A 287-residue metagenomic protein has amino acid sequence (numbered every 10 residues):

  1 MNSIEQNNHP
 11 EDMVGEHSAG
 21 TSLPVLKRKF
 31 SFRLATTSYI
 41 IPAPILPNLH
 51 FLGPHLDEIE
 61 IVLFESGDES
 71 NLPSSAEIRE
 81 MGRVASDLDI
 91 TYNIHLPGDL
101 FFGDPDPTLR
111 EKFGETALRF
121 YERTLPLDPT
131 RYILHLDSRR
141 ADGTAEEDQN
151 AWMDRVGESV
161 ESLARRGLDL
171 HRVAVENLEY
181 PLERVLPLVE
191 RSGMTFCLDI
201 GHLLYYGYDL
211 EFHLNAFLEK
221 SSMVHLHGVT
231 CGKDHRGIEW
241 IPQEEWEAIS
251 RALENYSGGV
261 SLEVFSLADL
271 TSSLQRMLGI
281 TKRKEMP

Functional and structural regions predicted by a protein language model:
N2-L96, L100-L118: N-terminal pre-domain/capping segments
N2-S18, L23-F30, G103, V185-T195 (+1 more regions): Histidine-acidic metal/acid-base catalytic patches
E11-A19, R28-F30, P73, Q149-V173 (+3 more regions): Catalytic cores of phosphodiester-bond-cleaving enzymes
F32-S38, I59-I61, Y92-L96, Y132-L134 (+4 more regions): Hydrophobic faces of well-ordered beta-strands that scaffold small-molecule active sites in alpha/beta enzyme cores
T37-P47, F64-E77, F101-T108, R140-D142 (+4 more regions): Acidic-and-aromatic substrate-binding clefts and catalytic sites of carbohydrate-active enzymes
L49-P54, P73-N93, F120-L127, L188-R191 (+2 more regions): Acidic (Asp/Glu)-rich catalytic clusters
P73-R79, R110-A117, Q149-G157, Y208-N215 (+1 more regions): Charged helix-capping and loop-helix junction motifs
F102-F196: Active-site acidic/histidine proton-transfer and metal-coordination neighborhood in alpha/beta enzyme cores
